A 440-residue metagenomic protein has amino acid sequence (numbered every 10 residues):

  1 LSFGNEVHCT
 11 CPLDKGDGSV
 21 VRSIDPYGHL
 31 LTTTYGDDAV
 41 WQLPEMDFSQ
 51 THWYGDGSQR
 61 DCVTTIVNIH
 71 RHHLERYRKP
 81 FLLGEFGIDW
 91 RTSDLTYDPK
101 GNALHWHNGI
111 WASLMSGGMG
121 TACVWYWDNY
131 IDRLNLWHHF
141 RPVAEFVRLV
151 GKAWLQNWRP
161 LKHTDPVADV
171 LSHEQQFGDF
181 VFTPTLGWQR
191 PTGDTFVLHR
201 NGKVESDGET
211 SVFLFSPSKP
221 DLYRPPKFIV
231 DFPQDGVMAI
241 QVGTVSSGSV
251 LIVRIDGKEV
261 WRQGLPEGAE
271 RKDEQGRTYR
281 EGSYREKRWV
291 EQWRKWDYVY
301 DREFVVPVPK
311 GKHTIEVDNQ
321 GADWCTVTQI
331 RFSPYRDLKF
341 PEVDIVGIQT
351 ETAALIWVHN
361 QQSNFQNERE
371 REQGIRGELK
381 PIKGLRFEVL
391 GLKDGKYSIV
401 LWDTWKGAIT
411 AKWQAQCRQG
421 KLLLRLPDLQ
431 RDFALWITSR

Functional and structural regions predicted by a protein language model:
S2-L134, H138-H139, K380-P381: Extracellular glycoside hydrolase catalytic/binding regions
D37, H72, G101, H105 (+4 more regions): Generic detector of short alpha-helix boundary/capping microenvironments and adjacent low-complexity segments
S49, R277-E281: Short, surface-exposed amphipathic charged segments that create phosphate/polyanion-binding patches used for binding
H52-Y54, I315, Q416: Compositionally biased, intrinsically disordered low-complexity segments enriched in polar/proline residues
R78, W90-R91, N108-A239, S246 (+7 more regions): Aromatic- and carboxylate-lined catalytic core of secreted/periplasmic carbohydrate-active enzymes
V299: Active-site-adjacent structural elements in folded domains
I382, Q416-K421: Short, solvent-exposed loop/turn segments in extracellular or other extracytoplasmic domains
